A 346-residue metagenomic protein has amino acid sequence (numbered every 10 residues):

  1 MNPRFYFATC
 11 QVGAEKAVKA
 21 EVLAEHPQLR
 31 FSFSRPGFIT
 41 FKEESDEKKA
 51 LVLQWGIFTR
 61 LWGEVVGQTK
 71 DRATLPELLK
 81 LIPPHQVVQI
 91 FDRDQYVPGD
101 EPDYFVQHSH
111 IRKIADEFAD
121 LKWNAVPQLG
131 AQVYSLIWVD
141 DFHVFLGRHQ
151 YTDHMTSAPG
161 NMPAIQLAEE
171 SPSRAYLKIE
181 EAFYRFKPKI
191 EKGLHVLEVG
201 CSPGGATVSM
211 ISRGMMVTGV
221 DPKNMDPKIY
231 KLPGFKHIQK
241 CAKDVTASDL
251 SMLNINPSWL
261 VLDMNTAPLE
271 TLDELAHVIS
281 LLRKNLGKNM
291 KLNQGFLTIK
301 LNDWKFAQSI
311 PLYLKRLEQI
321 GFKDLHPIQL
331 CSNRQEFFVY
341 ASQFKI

Functional and structural regions predicted by a protein language model:
M1-I346: SAM-dependent transferase fold signal centered on methyltransferase-like domains, encompassing both Class I
